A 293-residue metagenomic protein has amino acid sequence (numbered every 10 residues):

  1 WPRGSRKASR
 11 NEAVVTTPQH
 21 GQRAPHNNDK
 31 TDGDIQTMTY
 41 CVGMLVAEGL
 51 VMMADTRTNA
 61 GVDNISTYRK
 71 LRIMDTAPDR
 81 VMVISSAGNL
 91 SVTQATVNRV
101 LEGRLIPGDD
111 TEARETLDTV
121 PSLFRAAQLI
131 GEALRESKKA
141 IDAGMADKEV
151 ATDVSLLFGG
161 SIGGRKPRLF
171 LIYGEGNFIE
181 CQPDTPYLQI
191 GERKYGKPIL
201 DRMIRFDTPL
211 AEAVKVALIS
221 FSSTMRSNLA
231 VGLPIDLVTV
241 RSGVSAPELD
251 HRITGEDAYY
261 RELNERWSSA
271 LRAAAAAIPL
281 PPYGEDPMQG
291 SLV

Functional and structural regions predicted by a protein language model:
W1-G4, A8, T17-G21, D55 (+2 more regions): Intrinsically disordered, low-complexity sequence elements enriched in Ser/Thr/Gly/Pro
P2, V51, K70, V83 (+2 more regions): Generic structural signal for residues positioned in beta-strands
R3-A13, H20-T37: Short, Lys/Arg-enriched N-terminal segments with co-localized hydrophobic residues within the first ~10-30 amino acids
E12, D34, D79, V150-A151: Hydrophobic alpha-helical context, especially transmembrane and signal-peptide helices
H26, T31-G33, V46, N64 (+3 more regions): Mixed-charge, polar/low-complexity N-terminal
Q36-T37, C41-A146, I190-K197, D201 (+2 more regions): Conserved short S/T/G-enriched processing/targeting/catalytic segments and their helical context
D147-G160, R165-V293: A two-mode feature
